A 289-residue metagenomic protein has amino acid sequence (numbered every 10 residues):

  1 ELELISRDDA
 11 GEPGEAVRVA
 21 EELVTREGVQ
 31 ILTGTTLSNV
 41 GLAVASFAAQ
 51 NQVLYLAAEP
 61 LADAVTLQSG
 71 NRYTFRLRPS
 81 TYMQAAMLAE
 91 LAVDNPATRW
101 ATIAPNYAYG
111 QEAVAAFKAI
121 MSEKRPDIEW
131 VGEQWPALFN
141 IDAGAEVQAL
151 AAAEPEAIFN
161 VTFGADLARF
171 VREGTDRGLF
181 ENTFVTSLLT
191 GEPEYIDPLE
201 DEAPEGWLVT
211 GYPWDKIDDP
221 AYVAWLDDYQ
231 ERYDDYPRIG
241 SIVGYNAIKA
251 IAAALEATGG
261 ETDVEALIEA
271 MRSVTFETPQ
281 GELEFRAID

Functional and structural regions predicted by a protein language model:
E1, R7-G14, T36-N39, I103-Q111 (+2 more regions): Extracytoplasmic "Venus flytrap"
L2, R26-I31, Q50-Y55, G70-Y73 (+7 more regions): Loop/turn elements at helix/coil->beta-strand transitions in domains of secreted/extracellular proteins
L2-E3, I31-G34, T102-P105, E133 (+3 more regions): Surface-exposed patches in mature extracellular/periplasmic domains of secreted proteins
L2-L67, L77, P136-A143, G164 (+1 more regions): Beta-alpha junction/loop-to-helix N-cap segments that form part of ligand/metal-binding clefts
R18, D63-A64, R72-R177, D215-P220 (+1 more regions): Extracellular/periplasmic Venus flytrap/periplasmic-binding protein
L23-T36, L54-A58, A101-A104, E154-G164 (+3 more regions): Periplasmic-binding protein-like
E173-Y245, A257-T258, T262: Extracellular/periplasmic periplasmic-binding protein-like sensory domains
E231-S241, A252-D289: Segments of small-molecule ligand-sensing domains
